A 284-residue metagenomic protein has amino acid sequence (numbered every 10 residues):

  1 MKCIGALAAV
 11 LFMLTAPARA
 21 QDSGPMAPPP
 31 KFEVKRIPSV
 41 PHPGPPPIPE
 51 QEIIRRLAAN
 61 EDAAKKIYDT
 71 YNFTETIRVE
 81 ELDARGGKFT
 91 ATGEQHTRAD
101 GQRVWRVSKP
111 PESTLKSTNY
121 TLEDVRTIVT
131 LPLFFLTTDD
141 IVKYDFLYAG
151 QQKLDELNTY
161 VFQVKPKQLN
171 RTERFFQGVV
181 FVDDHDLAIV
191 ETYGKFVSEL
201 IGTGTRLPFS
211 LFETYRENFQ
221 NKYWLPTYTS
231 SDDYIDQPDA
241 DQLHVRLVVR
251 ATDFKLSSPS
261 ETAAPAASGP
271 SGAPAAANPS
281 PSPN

Functional and structural regions predicted by a protein language model:
M1-K2: N-terminal secretory signal peptides that target proteins for export/translocation
G5-T15: Bacterial N-terminal signal peptides
A16-A20: Sec/Tat signal peptide C-region and signal peptidase I cleavage site
Q21-F176, H185-A188, K195-S210, N218-Y228 (+1 more regions): Structured extracytoplasmic
V180-V182: Non-globular disordered terminal and juxtamembrane segments underlying protein topogenesis/assembly
